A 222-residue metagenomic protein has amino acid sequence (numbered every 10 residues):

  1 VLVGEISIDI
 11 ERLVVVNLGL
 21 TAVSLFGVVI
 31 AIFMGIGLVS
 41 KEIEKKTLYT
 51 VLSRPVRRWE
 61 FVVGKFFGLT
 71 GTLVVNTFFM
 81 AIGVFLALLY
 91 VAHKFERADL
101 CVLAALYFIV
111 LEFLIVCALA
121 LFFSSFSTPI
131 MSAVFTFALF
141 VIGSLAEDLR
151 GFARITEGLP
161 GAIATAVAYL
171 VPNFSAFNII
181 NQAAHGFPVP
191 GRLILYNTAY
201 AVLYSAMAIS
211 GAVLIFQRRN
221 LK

Functional and structural regions predicted by a protein language model:
V1-L38, V62-M131, E147, F152 (+2 more regions): Secretory targeting signals
L2-V14, M131, F135-I215: Terminal transmembrane helical anchor/hairpin motif
V28-G35, L48, G83, L119 (+4 more regions): Hydrophobic/aromatic residues in alpha-helical transmembrane segments
G37-G71, F216: Helix-loop-helix units of permease transmembrane domains in multi-pass membrane transporters, especially ABC
Q217-K222: Short cytosolic juxtamembrane segments of multi-pass membrane proteins
